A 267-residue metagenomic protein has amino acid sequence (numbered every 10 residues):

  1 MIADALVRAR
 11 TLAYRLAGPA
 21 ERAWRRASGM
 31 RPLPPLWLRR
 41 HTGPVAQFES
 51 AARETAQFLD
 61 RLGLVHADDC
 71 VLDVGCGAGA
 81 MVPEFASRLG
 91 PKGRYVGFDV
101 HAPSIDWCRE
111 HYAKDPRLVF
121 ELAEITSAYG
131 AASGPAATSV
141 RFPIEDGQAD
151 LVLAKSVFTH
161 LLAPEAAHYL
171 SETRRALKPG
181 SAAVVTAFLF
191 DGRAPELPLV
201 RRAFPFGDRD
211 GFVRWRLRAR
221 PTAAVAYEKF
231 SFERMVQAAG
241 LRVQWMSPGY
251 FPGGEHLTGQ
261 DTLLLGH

Functional and structural regions predicted by a protein language model:
I2-L62, A78-L89, R94-R141, H168 (+1 more regions): Class I (Rossmann-like) S-adenosyl-L-methionine-dependent methyltransferase catalytic domain, capturing the SAM-binding
D68-G77: Conserved class I S-adenosyl-L-methionine
C70, R94, Q148-D150: Structural signature of beta-strand start/N-cap positions in the alpha/beta core of ABC transporter nucleotide-binding
G90, L161-L162, L177-K178: Helix-to-beta-strand junctions that scaffold the AdoMet/dcAdoMet cofactor pocket in Class I SAM-dependent enzymes
L153: A conserved beta-strand element that flanks and buttresses the S-adenosyl-L-methionine
S156-V157: Short catalytic micro-motifs in class I SAM-dependent methyltransferases
A167-P179: A short glycine-rich, Lys/Arg-flanked "PGG" loop and its adjoining helix->strand segment in the class I
